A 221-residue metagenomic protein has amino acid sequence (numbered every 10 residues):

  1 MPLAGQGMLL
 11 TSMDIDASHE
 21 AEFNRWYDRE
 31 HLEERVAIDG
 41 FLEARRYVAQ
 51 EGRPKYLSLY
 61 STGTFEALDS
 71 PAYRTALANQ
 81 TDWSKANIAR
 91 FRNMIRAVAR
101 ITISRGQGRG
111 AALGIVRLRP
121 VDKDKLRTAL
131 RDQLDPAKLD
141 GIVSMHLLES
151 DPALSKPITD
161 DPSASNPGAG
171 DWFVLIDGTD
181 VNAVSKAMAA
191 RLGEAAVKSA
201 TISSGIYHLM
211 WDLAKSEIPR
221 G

Functional and structural regions predicted by a protein language model:
M1-G221: Macromolecular interaction modules
